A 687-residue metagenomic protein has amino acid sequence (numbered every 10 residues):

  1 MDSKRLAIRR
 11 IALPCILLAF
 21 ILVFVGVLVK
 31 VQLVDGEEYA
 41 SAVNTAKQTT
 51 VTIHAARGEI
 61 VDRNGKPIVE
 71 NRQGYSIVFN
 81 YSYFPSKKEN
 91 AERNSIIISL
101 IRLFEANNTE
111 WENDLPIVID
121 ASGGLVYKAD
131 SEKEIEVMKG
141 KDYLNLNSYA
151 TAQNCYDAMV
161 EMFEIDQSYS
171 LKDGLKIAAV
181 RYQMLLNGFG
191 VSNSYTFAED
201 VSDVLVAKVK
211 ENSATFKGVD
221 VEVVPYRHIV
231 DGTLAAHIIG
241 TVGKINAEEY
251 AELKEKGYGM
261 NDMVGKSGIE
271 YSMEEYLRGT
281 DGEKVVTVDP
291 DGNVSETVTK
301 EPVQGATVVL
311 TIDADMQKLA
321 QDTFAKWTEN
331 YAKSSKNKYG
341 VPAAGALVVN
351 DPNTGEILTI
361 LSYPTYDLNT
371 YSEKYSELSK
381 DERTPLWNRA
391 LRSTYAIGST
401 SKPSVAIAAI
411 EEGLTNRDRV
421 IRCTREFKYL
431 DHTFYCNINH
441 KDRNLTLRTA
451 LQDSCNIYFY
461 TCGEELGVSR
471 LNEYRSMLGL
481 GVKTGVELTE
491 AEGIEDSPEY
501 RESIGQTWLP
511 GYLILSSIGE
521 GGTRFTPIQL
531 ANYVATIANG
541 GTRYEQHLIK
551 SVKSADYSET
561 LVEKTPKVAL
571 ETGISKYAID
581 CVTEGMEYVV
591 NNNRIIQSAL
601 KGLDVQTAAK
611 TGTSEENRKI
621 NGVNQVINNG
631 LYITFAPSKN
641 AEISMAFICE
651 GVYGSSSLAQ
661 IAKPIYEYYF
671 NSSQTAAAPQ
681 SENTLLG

Functional and structural regions predicted by a protein language model:
M1-L277, D281-P302, K336-Y339, A343-A346 (+2 more regions): Membrane-proximal periplasmic segments of bacterial cell-envelope enzymes, especially penicillin-binding proteins
P67-E70, Y75, T287-T299, I312 (+4 more regions): Beta-lactam-recognizing serine transpeptidase/beta-lactamase-like catalytic domain environment
Y83, C649-Y653: A generic structural motif
N94-I98, R102, D203, A207-E211 (+18 more regions): Solvent-exposed, polar/charged alpha-helical surfaces in well-ordered, non-transmembrane soluble domains, broadly
T323-S335, G413, V590: Structural motif corresponding to the C-terminal cap of alpha-helices
N330-Y339, S673-A677: Surface-exposed helix-capping loop/turn segments at secondary-structure junctions
A538, V590, K663-Q674: Short amphipathic alpha-helical signal-transduction/dimerization elements
V652-I661: A short acidic/glycine-rich loop-to-helix N-cap element
